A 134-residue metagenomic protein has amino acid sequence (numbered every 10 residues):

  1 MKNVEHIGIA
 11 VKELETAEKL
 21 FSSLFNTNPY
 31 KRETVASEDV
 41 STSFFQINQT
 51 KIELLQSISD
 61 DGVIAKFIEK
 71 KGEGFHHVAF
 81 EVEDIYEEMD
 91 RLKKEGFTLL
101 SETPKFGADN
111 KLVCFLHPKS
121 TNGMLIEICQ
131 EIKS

Functional and structural regions predicted by a protein language model:
M1-E18, E73-F80, S134: N-terminal beta-strand motif that seeds the catalytic metal site of vicinal oxygen chelate
V4, F21, F45, I52-L55 (+4 more regions): Short, structured motif recognition centered on aromatic/hydrophobic residues
E15-N28, K94-E95: Amphipathic alpha-helical segments
L24-I47, K51, H117: N-terminal strand-loop-strand beta-hairpin
V35, E53-I58, G62-K66, L99 (+1 more regions): Intrinsic, low-complexity N-terminal interaction/targeting segments
S43-Q46, F80, M89-S134: Vicinal oxygen chelate
F67, K71-E95: Mid-chain, well-packed structural core segment of small domains
